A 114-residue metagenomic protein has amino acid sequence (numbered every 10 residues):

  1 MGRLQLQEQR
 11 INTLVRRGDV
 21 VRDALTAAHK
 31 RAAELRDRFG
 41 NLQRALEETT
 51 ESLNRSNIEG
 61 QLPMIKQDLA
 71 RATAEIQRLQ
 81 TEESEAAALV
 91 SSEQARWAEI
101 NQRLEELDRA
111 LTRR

Functional and structural regions predicted by a protein language model:
M1-L111: Alpha-helical, heptad-rich or low-complexity scaffold/stalk segments that mediate oligomerization or tethering
